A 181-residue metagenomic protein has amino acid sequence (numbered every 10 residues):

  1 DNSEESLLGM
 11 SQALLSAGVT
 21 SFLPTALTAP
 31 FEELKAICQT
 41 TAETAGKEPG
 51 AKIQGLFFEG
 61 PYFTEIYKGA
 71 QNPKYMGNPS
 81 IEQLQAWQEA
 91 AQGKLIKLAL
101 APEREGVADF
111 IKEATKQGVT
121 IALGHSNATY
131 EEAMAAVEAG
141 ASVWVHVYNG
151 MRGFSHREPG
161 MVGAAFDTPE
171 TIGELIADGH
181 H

Functional and structural regions predicted by a protein language model:
D1-E4: Di-metal (Zn2+ and/or Mg2+/Mn2+) metal-binding site signature of metallo-dependent hydrolases with the MBL/beta-CASP
L7, L34, C38, S80 (+2 more regions): Aromatic/hydrophobic pocket-lining residues that form the small-molecule binding cavity in soluble enzyme cores
L8-I37, A51-T64, A91-E103, V119-I121 (+3 more regions): Divalent metal-dependent hydrolysis catalytic cores, especially in the metallo-beta-lactamase
L34-A36, I66-Q71, F110-I111, A133 (+1 more regions): Short acidic, glycine/serine/threonine-rich loops at helix termini
L34-K47, F110-T120: Short, electropositive alpha-helical surface patch
A42, G46-P49, F63, Y67-Q71 (+2 more regions): N-terminal/domain-start segments enriched in small and hydrophobic, helix-friendly residues, covering either
T64-A90: Conserved phosphate-binding/catalytic loop of the ribokinase/pfkB sugar-kinase fold
E89-H181: Active-site core of metal-dependent hydrolases
